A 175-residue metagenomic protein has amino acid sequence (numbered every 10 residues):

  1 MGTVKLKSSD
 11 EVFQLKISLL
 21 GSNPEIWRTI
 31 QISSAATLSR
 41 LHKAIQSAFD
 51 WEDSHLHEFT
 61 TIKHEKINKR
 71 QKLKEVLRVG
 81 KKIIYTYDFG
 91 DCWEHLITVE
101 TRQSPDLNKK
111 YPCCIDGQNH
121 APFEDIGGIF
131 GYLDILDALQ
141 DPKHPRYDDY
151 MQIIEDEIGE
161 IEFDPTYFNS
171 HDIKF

Functional and structural regions predicted by a protein language model:
M1-F175: Short linear regulatory motifs enriched in tryptophan with gly/pro/ser
